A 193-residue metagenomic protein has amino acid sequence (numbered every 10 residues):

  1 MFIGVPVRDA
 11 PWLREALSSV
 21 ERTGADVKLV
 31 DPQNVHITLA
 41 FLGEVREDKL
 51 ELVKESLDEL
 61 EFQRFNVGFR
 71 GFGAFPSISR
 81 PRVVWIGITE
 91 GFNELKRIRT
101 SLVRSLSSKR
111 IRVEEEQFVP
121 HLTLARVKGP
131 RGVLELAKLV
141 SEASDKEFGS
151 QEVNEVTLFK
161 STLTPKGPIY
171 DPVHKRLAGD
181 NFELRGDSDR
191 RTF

Functional and structural regions predicted by a protein language model:
M1-F193: Histidine-dependent nucleotide/RNA phosphoesterase domain, centered on the 2H-phosphoesterase fold with its duplicated
